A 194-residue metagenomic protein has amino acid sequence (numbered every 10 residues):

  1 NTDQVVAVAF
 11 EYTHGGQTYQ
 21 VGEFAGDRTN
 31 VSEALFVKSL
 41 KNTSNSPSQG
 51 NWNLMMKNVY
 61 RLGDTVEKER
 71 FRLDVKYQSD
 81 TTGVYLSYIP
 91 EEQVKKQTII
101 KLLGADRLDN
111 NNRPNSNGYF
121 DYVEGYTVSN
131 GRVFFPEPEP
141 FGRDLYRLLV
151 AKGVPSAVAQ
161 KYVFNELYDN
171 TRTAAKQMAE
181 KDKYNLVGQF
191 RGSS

Functional and structural regions predicted by a protein language model:
N1-S194: Surface-exposed, low-hydrophobicity segments enriched in Gly/Pro/acidic/Ser residues that characterize the mature
